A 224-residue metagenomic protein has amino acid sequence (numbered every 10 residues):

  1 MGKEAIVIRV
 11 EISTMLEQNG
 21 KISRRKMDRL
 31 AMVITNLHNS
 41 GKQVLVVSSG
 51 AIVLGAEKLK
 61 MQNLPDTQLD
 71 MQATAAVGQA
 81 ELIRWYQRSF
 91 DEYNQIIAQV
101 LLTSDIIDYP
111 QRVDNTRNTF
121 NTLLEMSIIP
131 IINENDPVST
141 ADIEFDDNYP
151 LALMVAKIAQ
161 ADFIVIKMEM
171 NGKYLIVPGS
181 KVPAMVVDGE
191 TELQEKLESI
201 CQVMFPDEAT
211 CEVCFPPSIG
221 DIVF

Functional and structural regions predicted by a protein language model:
M1-L64, Q68-F224: C-terminal catalytic "cap/lid" subdomain
